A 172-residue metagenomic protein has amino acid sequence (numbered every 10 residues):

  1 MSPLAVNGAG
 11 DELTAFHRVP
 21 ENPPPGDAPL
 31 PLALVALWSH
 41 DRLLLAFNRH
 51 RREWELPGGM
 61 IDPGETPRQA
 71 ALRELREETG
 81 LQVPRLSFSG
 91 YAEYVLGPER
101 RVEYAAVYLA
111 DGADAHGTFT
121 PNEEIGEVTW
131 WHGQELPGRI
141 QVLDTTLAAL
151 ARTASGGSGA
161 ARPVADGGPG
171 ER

Functional and structural regions predicted by a protein language model:
M1-L34: Acidic, metal-coordinating catalytic segment for phosphate/diphosphate chemistry, firing primarily on the Nudix
D11, A33, Y104-A106, G126: Change "...and in nucleic-acid phosphodiester-cleaving endonucleases..." to "...and in nucleic-acid processing enzymes
L37-H40, A110-G112: Active-site beta-strand termini and strand-to-loop segments that position acidic
W38-E77: Conserved Nudix-box catalytic region and its N-terminal flanking loop in Nudix hydrolases and closely related
Q82-G90: A short coil-to-beta-strand element that immediately follows conserved catalytic motifs
A92-G117, T129-W130: Active-site-adjacent beta-strand/loop module that shapes the phosphate/pyrophosphate-binding cleft
V107, F119-R152: NUDIX/MutT-family hydrolases
G138-R172: Charged phosphate-binding loop/patch that engages nucleotide di/tri-phosphates or the phosphate backbone of nucleic
